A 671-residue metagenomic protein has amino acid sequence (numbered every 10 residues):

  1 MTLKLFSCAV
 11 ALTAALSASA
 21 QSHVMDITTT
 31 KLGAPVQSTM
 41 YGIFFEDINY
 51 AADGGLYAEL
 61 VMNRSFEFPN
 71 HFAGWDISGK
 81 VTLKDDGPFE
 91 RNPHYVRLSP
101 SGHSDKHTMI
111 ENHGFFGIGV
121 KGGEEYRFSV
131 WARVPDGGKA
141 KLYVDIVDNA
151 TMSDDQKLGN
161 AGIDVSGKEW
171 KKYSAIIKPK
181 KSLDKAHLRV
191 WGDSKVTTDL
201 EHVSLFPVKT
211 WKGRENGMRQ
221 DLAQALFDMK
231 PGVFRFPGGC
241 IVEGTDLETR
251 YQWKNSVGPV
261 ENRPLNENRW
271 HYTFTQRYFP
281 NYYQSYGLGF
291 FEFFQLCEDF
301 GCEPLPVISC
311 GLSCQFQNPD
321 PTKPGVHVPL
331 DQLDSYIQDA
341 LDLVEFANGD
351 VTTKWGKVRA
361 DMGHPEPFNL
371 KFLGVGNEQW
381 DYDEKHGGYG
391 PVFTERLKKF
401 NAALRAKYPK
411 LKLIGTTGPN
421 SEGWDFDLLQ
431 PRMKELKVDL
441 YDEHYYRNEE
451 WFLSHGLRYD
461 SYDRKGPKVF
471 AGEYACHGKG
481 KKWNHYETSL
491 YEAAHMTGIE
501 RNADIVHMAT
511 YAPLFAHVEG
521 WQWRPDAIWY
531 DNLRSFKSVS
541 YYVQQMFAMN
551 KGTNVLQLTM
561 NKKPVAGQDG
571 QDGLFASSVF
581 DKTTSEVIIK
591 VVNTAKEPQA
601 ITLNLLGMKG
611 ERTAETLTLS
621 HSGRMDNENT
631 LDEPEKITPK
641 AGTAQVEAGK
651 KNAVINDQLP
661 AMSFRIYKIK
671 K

Functional and structural regions predicted by a protein language model:
A15-S19: N-terminal signal peptide c-region/cleavage motif recognized by signal peptidases
Q21-S285, E303-L305, D320-D331, E384 (+7 more regions): Extracellular and organelle-lumenal recognition/adhesion modules and their flexible linkers in secreted
W131-D136, K178-K180, A548-M549, V592-T594 (+1 more regions): Solvent-exposed strand-to-loop "edge" motifs in beta-rich extracellular domains
L158-G162, K172-S174, P207, E215-G217 (+4 more regions): Active-site cleft segment of glycoside hydrolase catalytic domains centered on the general acid/base Glu
P179-K180, K185-H187, T210, R214-P231 (+5 more regions): An active-site-proximal structural segment forming one wall of the substrate-binding cleft that immediately precedes
K399-A403, P409-K412, P431-E435, D439-N550 (+3 more regions): Catalytic-core region of carbohydrate-active enzymes that cleave or remodel glycosidic bonds
G567-D569, N593-K671: C-terminal beta-sandwich/jelly-roll accessory domains of carbohydrate-active enzymes
S585-N593: Short, well-ordered beta-strand segments enriched in hydrophobic/aromatic residues
